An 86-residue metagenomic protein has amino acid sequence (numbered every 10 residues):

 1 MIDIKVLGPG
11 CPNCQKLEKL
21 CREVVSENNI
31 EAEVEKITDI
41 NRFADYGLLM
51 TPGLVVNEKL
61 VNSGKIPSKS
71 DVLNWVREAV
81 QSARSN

Functional and structural regions predicted by a protein language model:
M1-L20: Local sequence-structure signature of Cys/Sec-based thiol-disulfide redox active-site neighborhoods
I2, V25-N29, L73-E78: Signature of N-terminal electron-transfer/Fe-S-associated modules in redox systems
K16, R42, D71: Residue-level recognition of oxygen-bearing side chains
E18-E33: Conserved helix-turn-beta segment immediately C-terminal to the redox Cys motif in thioredoxin-like folds
E31-R42: Thiol-based oxidoreductase modules, predominantly thioredoxin-like and allied folds used for disulfide exchange
G47-V55: Structural micro-motif
E58-R84: Non-catalytic, surface beta->alpha helical segment in thiol-disulfide oxidoreductase systems
